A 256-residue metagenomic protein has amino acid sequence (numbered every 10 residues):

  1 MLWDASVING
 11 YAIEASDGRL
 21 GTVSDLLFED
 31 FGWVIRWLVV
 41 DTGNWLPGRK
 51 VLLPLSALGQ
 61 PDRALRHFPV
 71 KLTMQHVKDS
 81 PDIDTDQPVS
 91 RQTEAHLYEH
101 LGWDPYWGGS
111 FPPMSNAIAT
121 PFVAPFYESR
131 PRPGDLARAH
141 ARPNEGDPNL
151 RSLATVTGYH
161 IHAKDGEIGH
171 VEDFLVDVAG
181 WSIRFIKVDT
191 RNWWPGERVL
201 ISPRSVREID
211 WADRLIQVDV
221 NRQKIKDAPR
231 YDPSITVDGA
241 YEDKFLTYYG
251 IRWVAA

Functional and structural regions predicted by a protein language model:
M1-A256: Peripheral interaction segments used for macromolecular assembly
